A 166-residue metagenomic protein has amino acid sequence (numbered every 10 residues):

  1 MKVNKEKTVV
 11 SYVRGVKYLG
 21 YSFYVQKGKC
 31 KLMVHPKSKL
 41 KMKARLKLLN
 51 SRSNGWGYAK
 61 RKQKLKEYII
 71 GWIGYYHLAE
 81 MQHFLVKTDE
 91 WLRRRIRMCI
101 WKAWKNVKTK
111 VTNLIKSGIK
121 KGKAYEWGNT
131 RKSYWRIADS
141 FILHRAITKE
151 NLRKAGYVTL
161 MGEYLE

Functional and structural regions predicted by a protein language model:
M1-E166: Non-catalytic terminal/accessory segments
